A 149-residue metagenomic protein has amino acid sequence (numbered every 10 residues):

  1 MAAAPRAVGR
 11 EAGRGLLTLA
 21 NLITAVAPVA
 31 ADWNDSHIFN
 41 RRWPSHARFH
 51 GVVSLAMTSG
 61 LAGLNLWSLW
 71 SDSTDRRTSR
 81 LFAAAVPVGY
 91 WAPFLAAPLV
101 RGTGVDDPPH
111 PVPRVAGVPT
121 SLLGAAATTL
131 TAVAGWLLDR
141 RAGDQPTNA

Functional and structural regions predicted by a protein language model:
M1-A149: Short amphipathic, positively biased membrane-proximal segments that drive organelle/inner-membrane targeting
